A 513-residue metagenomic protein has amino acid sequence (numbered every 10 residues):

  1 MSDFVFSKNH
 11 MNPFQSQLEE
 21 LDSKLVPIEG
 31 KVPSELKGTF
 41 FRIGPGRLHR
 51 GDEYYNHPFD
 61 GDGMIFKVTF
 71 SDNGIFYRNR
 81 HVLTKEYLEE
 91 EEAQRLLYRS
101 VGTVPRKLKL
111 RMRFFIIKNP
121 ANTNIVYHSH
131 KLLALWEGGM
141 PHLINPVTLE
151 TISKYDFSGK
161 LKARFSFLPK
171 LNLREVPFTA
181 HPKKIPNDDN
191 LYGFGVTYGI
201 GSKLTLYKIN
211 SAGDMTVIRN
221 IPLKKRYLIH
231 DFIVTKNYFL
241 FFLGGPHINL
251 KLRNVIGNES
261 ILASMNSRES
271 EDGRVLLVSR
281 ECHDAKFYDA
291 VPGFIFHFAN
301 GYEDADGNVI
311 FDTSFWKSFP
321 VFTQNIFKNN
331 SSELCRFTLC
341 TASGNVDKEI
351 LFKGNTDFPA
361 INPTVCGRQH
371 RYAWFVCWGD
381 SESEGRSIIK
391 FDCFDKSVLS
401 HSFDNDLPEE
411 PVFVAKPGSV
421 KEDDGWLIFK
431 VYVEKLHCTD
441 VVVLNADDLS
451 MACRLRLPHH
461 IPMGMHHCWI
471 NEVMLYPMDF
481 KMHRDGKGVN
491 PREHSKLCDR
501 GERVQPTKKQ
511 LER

Functional and structural regions predicted by a protein language model:
M1-R513: Beta-propeller domains
